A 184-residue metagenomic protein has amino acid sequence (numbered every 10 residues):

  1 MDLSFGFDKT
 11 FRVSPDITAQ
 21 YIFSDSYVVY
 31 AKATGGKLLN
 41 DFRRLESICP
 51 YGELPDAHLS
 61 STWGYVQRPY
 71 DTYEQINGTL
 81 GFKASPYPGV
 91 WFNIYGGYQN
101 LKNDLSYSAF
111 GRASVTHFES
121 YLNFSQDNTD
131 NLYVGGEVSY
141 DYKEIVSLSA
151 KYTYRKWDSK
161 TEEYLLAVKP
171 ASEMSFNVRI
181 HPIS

Functional and structural regions predicted by a protein language model:
M1-S4: Leucine-rich repeat
G6, T10-S14, T18-S184: Exposed, low-structure sequence patches enriched in small/polar residues
